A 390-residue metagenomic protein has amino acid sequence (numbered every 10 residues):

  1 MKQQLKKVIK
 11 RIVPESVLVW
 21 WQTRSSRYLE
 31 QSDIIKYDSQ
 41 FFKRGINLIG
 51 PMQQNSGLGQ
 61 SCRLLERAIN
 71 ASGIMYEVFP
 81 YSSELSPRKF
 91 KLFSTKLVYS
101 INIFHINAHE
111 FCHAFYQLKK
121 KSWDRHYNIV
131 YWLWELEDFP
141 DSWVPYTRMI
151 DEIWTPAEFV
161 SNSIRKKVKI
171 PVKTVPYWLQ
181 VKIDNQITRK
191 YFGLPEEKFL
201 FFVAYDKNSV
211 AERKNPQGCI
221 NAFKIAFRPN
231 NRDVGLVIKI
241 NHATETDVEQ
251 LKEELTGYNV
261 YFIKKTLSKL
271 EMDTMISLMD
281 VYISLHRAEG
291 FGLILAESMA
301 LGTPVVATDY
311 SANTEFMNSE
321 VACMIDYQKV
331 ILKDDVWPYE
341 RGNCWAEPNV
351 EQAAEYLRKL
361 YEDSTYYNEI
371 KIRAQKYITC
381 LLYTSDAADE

Functional and structural regions predicted by a protein language model:
K2-I106: N-terminal pre-catalytic "stem/leader" segment of glycosyltransferase-like enzymes
N47, P195-K214, I220-K224, L236-V237: Conserved donor-binding/catalytic core segment of Leloir-type glycosyltransferases
N47-I49, P80-S163, L270-E271: Extended catalytic core of nucleotide-activated donor transferases of GT-like folds
V248-D273: Nucleotide-activated donor-binding/catalytic signature segment of Leloir-type glycosyltransferases, i.e., the conserved
R287: Aromatic "clamp/platform" in nucleotide-sugar-dependent glycosyltransferases that forms part of the donor/acceptor
P304-A307, C323-D326: Short hydrophobic beta-strand element within catalytic cores of glycosyltransferases and related nucleotide-activated
Q352, K359, Y366-C380: A short, well-ordered alpha-helix in the C-terminal region of glycosyltransferases
Y383-E390: Conserved small/polar residues in nucleotide/adenosyl-binding loops
